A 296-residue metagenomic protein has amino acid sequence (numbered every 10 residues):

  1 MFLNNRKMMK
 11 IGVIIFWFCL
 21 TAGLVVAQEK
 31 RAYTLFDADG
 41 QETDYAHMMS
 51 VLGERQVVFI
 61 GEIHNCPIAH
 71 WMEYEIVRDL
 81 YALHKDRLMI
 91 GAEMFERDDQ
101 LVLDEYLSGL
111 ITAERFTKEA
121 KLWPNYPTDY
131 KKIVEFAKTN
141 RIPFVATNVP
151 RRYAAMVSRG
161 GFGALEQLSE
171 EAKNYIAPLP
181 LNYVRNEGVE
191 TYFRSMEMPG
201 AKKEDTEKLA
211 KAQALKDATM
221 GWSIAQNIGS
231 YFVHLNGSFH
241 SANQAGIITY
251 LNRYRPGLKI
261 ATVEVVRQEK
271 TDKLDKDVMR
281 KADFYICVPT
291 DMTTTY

Functional and structural regions predicted by a protein language model:
M1-M9: N-terminal secretory signal peptides that target proteins for export/translocation
G12-G23: Bacterial N-terminal signal peptides
V25-R55: N- or domain-start disorder-to-order transition segments that initiate the globular core
G53-I63, T112-T117: Acidic/histidine-rich, surface-exposed loop or edge segments in extracytoplasmic proteins
C66-W71, R78-A82, R87-M89, R97-Y106: Membrane-embedded segments
L88-F95, A261-V266: Short internal beta-strands
L101-N227: A substrate-binding/cap region within the structured catalytic cores of diverse enzymes
T219-S230, H240-Y296: C-terminal regions of proteins
